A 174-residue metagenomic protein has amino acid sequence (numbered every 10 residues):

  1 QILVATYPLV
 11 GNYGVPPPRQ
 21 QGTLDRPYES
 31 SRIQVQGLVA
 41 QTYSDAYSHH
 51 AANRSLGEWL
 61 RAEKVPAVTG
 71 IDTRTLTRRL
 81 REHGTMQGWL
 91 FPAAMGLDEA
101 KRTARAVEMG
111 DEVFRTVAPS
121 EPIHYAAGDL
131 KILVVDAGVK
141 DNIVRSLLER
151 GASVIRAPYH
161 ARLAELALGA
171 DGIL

Functional and structural regions predicted by a protein language model:
Q1-A170: RNA-binding accessory domains that recognize and position tRNA/RNA substrates
L174: Short glycine/threonine-rich loop/turn motifs
